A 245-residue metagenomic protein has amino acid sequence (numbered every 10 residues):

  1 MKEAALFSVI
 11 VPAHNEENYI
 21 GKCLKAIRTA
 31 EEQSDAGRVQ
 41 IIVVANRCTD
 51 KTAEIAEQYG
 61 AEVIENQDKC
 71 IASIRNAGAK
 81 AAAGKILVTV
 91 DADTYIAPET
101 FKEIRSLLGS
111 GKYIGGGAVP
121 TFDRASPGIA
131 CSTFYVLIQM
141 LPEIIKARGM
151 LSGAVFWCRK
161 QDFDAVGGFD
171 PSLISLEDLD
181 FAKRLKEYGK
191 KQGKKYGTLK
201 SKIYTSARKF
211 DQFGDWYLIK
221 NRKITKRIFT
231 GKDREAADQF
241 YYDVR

Functional and structural regions predicted by a protein language model:
E16-E31: Short, well-formed alpha-helical segments that are part of the catalytic scaffolds of diverse glycosyltransferases
G37-R47, I64: Short beta-strand/loop segment that forms part of the nucleotide-sugar
A45-A53, T94: A conserved acidic beta->alpha catalytic loop
N66-A82: Glycine-rich, basic loop-to-helix element that forms the pyrophosphate-binding segment of sugar-nucleotide handling
L87: Short aromatic/hydrophobic "clamp" motif used to bind/position activated sugar donors
P98-I129: Conserved donor NDP-sugar-binding/catalytic core segment of glycosyltransferases
T121-I129, M140-C158: A recurrent flexible, glycine/aromatic-enriched loop bordering the glycosyltransferase active site that acts as
D162-G167, L173-G193: A short, conserved alpha-helix in the catalytic core of glycosyltransferases
